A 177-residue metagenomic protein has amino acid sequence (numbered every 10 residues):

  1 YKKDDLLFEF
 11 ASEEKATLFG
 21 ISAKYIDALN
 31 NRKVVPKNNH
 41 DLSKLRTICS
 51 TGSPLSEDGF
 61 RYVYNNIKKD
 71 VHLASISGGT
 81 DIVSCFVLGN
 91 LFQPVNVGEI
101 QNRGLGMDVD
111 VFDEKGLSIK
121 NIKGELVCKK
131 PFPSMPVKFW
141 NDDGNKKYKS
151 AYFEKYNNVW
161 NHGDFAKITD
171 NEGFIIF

Functional and structural regions predicted by a protein language model:
Y1-T17, R32: Conserved AMP-binding/adenylation subdomain of ANL enzymes
A16-I21, N30-V95: Gly/Ser/Thr-rich phosphate-binding loop
K24-D27, S134: Alpha-helix/helix-capping structural signal
F86-N90, F112-D113, N141: Short beta-strand-to-turn element immediately C-terminal to the catalytic PLP-Schiff-base lysine in fold type I
Q93-E99, S150-E154: Short, P/G- and charge-enriched loop/turn segments at secondary-structure junctions
I100-G106, W160: Short coil-to-beta-strand transition motifs
D110-V111, K167: Hydrophobic beta-strand positions
S118-I119, V127-F177: Conserved ATP-binding/catalytic segment of the ANL
